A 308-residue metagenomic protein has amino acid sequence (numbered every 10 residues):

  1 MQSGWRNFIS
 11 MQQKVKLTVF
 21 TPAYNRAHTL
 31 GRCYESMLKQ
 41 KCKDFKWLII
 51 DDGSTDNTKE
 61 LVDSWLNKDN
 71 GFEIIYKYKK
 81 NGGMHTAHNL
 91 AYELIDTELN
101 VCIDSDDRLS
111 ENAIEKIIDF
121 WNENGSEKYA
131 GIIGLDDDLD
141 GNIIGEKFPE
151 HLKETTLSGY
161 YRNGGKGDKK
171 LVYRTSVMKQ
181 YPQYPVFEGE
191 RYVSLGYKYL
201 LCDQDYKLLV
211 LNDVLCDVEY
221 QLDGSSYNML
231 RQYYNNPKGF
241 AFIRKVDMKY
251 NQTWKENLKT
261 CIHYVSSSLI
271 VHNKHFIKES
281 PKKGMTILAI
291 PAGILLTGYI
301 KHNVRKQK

Functional and structural regions predicted by a protein language model:
R26-K39: Short, well-formed alpha-helical segments that are part of the catalytic scaffolds of diverse glycosyltransferases
S36, I50-E60, D104: A conserved acidic beta->alpha catalytic loop
F45-G53, I75-K80, S105: Short beta-strand/loop segment that forms part of the nucleotide-sugar
K79-I95: Glycine-rich, basic loop-to-helix element that forms the pyrophosphate-binding segment of sugar-nucleotide handling
N100: Short aromatic/hydrophobic "clamp" motif used to bind/position activated sugar donors
N112-E146: Conserved donor NDP-sugar-binding/catalytic core segment of glycosyltransferases
D138, N142-Y227: Conserved nucleotide-sugar donor-binding catalytic segment
V218-Q221, N228-W254: Catalytic core of nucleotide-sugar-dependent glycosyltransferases
